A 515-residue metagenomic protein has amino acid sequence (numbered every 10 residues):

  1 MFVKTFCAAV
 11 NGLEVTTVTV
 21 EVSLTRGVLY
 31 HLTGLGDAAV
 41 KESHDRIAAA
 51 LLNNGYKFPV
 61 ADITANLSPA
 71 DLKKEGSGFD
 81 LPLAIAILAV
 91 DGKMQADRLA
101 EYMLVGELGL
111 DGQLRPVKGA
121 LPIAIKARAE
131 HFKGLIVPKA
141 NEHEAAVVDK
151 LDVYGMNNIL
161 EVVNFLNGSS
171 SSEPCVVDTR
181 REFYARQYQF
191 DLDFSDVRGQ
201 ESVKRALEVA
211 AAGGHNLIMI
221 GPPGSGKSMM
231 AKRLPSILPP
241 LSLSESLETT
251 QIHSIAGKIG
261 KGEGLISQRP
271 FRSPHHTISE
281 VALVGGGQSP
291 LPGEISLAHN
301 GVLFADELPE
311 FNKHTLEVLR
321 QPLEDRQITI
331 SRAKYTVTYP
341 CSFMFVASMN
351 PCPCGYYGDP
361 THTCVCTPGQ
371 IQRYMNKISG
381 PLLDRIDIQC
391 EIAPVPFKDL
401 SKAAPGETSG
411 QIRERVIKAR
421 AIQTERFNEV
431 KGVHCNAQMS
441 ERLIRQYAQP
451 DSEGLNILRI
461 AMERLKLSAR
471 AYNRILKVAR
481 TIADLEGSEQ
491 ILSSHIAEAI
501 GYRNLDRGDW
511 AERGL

Functional and structural regions predicted by a protein language model:
M1-I218, S225, S331, A471-Y472 (+1 more regions): Peripheral, non-AAA+ core regions of ATP-driven protein-machinery
V18-L24, L283, D387-C390: Short beta-strand elements
T33, A39-H44, P59, N66-G76 (+2 more regions): Basic, amphipathic alpha-helical bundle interface domains used for macromolecular binding and assembly
S170-V209, G213, P240-I295: P-loop NTPase nucleotide-binding/switch module
M219-G260, D325: Walker A/P-loop
G221, G285, E307: The Walker A (P-loop) glycine that initiates the GxxxxGKT/S ATP-binding motif of P-loop NTPases
N300, D306-E307, V318: Walker B catalytic acidic pair
